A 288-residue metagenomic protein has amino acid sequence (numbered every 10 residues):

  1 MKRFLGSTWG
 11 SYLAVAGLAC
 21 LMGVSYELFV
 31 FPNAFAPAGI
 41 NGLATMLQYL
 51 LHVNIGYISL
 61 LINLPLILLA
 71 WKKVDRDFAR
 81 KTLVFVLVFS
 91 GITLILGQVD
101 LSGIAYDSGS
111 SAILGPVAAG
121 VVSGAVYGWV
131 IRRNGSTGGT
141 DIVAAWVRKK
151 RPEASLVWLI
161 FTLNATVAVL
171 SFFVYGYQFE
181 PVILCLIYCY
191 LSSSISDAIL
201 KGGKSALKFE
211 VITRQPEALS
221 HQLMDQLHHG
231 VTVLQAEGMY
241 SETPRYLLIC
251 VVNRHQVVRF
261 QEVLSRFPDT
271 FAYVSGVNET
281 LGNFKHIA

Functional and structural regions predicted by a protein language model:
K2, G203-A288: Peripheral (non-transmembrane) domains and long loops of multi-pass membrane proteins
K2-P216, Q226: Core subunits and conserved enzymes of cellular information-processing and envelope-translocation systems across
